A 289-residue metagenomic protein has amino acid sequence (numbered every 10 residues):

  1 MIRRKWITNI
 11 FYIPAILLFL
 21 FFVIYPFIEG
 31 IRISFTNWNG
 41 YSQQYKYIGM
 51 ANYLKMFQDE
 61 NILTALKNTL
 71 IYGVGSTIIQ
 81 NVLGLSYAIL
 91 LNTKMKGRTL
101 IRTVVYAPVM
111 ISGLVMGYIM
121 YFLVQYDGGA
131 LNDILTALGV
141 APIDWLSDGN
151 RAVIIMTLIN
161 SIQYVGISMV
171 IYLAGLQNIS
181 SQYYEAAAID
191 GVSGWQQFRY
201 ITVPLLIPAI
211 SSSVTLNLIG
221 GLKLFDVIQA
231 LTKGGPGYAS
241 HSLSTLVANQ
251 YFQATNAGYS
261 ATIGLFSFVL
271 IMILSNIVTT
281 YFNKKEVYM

Functional and structural regions predicted by a protein language model:
R3-M289: A structural signal for multi-pass alpha-helical bundles of membrane permease subunits that mediate small-molecule
